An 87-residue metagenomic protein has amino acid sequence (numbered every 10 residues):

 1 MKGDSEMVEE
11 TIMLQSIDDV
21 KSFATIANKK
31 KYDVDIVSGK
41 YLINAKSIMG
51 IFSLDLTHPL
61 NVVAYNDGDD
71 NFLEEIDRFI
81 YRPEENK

Functional and structural regions predicted by a protein language model:
M1-E6: Short, Lys/Arg-enriched N-terminal segments with co-localized hydrophobic residues within the first ~10-30 amino acids
M7, T57-H58: Short glycine-rich, basic-tinged beta-strand/loop micro-motifs
M7-Q15: Positively charged, low-complexity intrinsically disordered leader regions
E10, Y32-V34, L60: Conserved beta-strand core positions
I17-D33, Y41-L56: Amphipathic alpha-helical interaction surfaces in cytosolic regulatory modules
I36-G39, K87: A short, aromatic/hydrophobic, helix- or strand-capping loop or linear motif that either lines the entrance/gate
G39-K40, D67: Short, ordered loop/turn segments at secondary-structure junctions
P59-K87: C-terminal structural segments of small proteins and small subunits
